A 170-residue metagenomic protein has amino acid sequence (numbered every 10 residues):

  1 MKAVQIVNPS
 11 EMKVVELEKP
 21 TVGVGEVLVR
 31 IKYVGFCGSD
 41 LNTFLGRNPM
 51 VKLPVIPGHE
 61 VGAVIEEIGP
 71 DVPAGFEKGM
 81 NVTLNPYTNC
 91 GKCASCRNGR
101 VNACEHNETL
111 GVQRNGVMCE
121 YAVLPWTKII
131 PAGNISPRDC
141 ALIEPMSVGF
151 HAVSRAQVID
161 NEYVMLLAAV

Functional and structural regions predicted by a protein language model:
M1, M80, N161-V164: Nucleotide donor/acceptor-binding cores
V7, E18-K19, K52-G58, L110-R114 (+1 more regions): Short Gly/Pro-enriched turn/cap motifs at secondary-structure boundaries
N8-S10, G23: Residue-level recognition of beta-strand termini and adjacent short loop/turns
P20-V34, N48-A94, G133-I135: Glycine-rich beta-strand-centered segment in the early N-terminal region that forms part of a ligand/cofactor-binding
S39-F44: Cytochrome P450 core scaffold surrounding the K-helix E-X-X-R motif and the conserved "meander" helix-loop region
G91-L167: NAD(P)H dinucleotide-binding glycine-rich loop of Rossmann-like/cofactor-binding domains, especially the beta1-alpha1
